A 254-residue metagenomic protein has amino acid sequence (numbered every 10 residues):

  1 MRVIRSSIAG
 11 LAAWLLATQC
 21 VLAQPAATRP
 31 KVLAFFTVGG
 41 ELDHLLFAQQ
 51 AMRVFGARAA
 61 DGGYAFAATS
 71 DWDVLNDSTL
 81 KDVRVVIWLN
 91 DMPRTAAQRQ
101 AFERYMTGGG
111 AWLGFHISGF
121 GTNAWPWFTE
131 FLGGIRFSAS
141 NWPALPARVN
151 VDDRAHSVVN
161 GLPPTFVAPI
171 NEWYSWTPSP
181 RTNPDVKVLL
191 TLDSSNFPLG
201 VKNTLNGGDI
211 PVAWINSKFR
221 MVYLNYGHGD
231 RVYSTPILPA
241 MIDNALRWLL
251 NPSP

Functional and structural regions predicted by a protein language model:
M1-R5: Positively charged n-region of N-terminal signal peptides that target proteins for export
S7-Q19: Bacterial N-terminal signal peptides
A9, E130-G133, D243, R247: Generic alpha-helical structural context detector
Q24-F36, L46, V54-A57, D61 (+2 more regions): Extracellular ligand-binding/catalytic regions of CAZymes and related secreted enzymes and adhesion modules
R29-T122: Helical hinge/lid and interdomain linker segments adjacent to catalytic or ligand-binding clefts that mediate domain
T69, L189-T191, L224: Hydrophobic residues at beta-strand termini and immediately following loops that shape nucleotide-binding pockets
W88, M92-P164: A glycine-rich, often tryptophan-bearing local segment used as a flexible ligand/cofactor-contacting loop or short
S138-K218: Catalytic beta-strand/loop cores that center a nucleophilic Ser/Cys/Thr and support acyl-enzyme chemistry
